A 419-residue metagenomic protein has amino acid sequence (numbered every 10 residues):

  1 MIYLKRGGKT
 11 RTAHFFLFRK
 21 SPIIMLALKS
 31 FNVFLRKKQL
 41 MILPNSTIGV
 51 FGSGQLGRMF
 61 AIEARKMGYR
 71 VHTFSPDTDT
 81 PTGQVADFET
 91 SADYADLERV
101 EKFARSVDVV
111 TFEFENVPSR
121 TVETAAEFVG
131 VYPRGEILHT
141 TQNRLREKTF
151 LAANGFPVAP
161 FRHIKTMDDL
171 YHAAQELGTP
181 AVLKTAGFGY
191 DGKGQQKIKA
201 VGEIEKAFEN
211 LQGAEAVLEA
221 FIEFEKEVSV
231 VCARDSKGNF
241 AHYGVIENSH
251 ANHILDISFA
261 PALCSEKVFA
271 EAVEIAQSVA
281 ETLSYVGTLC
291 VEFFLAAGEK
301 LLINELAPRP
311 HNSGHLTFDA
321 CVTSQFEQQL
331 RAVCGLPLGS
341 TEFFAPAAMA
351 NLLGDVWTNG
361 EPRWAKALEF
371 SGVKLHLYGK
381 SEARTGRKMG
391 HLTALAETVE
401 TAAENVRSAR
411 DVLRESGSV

Functional and structural regions predicted by a protein language model:
M1, S30, M41-P44, R331-V419: Peripheral (often C-terminal) accessory segments that flank ATP-dependent C-N-forming ligase machineries
Y3-G7, L26-R146, D168: ATP-binding N-terminal substructure of ATP-dependent carboxylate-amine bond-forming enzymes
G8-R11, P22: Cationic, amphipathic, low-complexity segments that mediate targeting or membrane/lipid association
T140-S229, A233-N252, D256-T282, V406-R410: Active-site nucleotide/adenylate-binding loops and adjacent lid/helix of ATP-dependent enzymes
C232-S236, F293-A297, G379: Short, low-complexity Ser/Thr-rich regulatory SLiMs
A241, L289, L301-E305: Protein kinase-like catalytic core scaffold
E271-V291, A297, A307-V356: Active-site "cap" helix and flanking loop/linker of ATP-utilizing ligase/carboxylase catalytic domains
